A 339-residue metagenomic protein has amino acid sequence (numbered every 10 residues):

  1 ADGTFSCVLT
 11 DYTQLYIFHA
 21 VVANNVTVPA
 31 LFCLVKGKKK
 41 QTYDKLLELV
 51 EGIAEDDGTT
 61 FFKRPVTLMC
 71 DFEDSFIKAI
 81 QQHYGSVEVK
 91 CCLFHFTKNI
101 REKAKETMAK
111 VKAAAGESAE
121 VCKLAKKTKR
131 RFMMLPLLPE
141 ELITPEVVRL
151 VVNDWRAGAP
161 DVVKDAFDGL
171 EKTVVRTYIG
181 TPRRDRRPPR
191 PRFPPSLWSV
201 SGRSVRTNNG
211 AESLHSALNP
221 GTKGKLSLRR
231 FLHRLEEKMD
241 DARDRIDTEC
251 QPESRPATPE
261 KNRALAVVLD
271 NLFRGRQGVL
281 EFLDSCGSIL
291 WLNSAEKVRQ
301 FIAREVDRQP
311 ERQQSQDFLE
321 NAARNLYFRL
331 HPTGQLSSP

Functional and structural regions predicted by a protein language model:
A1, S6-T59, L150: Electropositive, glycine- and tryptophan-enriched low-complexity nucleic-acid-binding patches
Y12, I17, L93, S213 (+3 more regions): Intrinsically disordered, low-complexity regions enriched for glutamine and histidine
E51-Q277, E281-N293, H331-S338: Extended amphipathic alpha-helical interaction segments
V279-F282, C286, L290, V298-Q300 (+1 more regions): Intrinsically disordered, low-complexity interaction arms of viral/retroelements and related host proteins
